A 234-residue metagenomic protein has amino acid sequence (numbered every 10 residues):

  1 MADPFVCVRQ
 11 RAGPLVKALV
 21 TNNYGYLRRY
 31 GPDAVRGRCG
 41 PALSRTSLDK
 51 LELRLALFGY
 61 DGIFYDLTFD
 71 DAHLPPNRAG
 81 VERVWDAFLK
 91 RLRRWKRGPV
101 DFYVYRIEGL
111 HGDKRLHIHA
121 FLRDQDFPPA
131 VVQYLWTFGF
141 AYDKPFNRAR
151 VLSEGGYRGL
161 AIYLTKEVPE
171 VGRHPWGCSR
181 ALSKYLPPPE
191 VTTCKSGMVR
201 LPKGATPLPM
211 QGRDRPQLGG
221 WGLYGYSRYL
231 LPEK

Functional and structural regions predicted by a protein language model:
M1-K114, D124-K234: Right-hand nucleic-acid polymerase module
A120-L122: Cys/His-coordinated zinc-finger cores
